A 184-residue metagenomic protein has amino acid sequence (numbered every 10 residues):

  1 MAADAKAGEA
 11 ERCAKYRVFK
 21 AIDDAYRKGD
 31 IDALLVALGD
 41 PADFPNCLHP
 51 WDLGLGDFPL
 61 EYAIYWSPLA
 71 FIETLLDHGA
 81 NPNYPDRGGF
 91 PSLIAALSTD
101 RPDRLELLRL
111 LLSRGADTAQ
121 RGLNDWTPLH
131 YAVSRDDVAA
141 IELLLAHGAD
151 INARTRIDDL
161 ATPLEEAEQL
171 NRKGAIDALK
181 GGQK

Functional and structural regions predicted by a protein language model:
M1-I22, H147, A161, E165-K184: Ankyrin-repeat-protein effector appendages
A3-P59: N-terminal segments that cap or nucleate solenoid repeat domains
K15-I22, C47-Y62, P85-L97, R121-T127 (+1 more regions): Ankyrin-repeat boundary/"N-cap" motif
D24-G29, Y62-P68, A95-R104, Y131-D137 (+1 more regions): Ankyrin repeat A-helix N-terminal signature
V36-P45, E73-N81, R109-D117, E142-D150 (+1 more regions): Ankyrin repeat domain, specifically the short helix-to-loop turn at the C-terminus of the second helix of each repeat
P59-T74, L107-N124, P163-A178: A short, hydrophobic secondary-structure junction motif
D86-R114: Alpha-helical adaptor scaffolds
L123-A153, L164: A generic hydrophobic-segment detector
